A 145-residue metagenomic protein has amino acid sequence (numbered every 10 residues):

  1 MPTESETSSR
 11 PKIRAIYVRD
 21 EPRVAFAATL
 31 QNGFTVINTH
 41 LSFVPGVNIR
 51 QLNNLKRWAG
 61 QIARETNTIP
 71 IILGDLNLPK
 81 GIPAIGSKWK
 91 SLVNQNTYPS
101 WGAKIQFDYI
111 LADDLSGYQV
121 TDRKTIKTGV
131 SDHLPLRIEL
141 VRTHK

Functional and structural regions predicted by a protein language model:
M1-G33, K124-K127: Structured beta-strand-rich core segments of catalytic domains in phosphoester-bond hydrolases
K12-R19, S42-I49, W101: Acidic/histidine-rich helix-loop elements that form or flank divalent-metal/phosphate-binding sites at the catalytic
A15, N38, S91-N94: Structural signal for conserved beta-strand scaffold positions within catalytic alpha/beta enzyme cores
A25-T29, N38, Y109-I110, P135-R137: Conserved hydrophobic/aromatic beta-strand scaffold that supports enzyme active sites
A28-N48: Metal-dependent phosphoester/phosphodiester hydrolase catalytic core
G46, K56-I71, L76-K145: Metal-dependent phosphoester-hydrolase catalytic domains
Q51-N54: Glutamine-centric residue-chemistry signal
